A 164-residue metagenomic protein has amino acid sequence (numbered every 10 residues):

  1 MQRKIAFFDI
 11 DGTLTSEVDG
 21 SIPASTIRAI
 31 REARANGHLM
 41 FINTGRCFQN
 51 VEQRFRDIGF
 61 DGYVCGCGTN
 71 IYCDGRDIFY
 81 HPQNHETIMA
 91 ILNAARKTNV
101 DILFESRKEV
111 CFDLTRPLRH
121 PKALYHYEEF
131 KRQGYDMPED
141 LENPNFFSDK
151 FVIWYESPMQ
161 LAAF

Functional and structural regions predicted by a protein language model:
M1-R3, G37, N99, S148: A general structural motif
K4, V18-R34: Basic, amphipathic juxtamembrane/active-site segments that coordinate anionic phosphate or diphosphate groups
K4-D19, I42: Asp-based phosphoryl-transfer active-site loop
F7-D9, N70-Y72, E142: Short, basic/glycine-rich phosphate-binding loops at helix/coil junctions that contact nucleotide phosphates
D9, G66, W154: Conserved residues at the C-terminal ends of beta-strands
I27-A123: Active-site phosphate-binding/coordination module
A94, T98, E105-F164: Conserved acidic, metal-coordinating active-site core of Asp-based, Mg2+-dependent phosphoryl-transfer enzymes
